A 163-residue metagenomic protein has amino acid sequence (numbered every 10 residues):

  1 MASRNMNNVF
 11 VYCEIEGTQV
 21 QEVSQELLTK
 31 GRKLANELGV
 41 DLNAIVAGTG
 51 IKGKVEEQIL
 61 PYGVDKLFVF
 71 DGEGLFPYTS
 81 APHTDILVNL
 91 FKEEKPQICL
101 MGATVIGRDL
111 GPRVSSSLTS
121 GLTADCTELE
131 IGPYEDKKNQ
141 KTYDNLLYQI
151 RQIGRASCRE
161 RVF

Functional and structural regions predicted by a protein language model:
M1-R161: N-terminal glycine-rich FAD/FM-binding segment characteristic of electron-transfer flavoproteins
